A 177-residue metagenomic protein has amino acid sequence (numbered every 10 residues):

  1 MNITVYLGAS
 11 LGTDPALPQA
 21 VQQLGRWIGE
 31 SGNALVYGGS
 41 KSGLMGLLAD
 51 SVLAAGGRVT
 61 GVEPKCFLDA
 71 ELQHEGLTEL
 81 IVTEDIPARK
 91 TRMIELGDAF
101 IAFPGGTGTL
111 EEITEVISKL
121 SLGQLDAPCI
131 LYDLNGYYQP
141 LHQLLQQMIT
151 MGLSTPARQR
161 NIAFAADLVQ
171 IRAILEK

Functional and structural regions predicted by a protein language model:
M1-L96, L134-E176: A cross-family phosphate/adenosyl-ligand binding-site feature
L53, L120-A127, L153-S154: Arginine/glycine-rich "motif VI" loop of SF2 helicases in the C-terminal RecA-like domain
A88-L122, I130: Active-site/ligand-binding-proximal alpha/beta "capping" segment
A127-N135: Short loop-to-beta-strand entry elements in the cores of soluble alpha/beta enzymes
